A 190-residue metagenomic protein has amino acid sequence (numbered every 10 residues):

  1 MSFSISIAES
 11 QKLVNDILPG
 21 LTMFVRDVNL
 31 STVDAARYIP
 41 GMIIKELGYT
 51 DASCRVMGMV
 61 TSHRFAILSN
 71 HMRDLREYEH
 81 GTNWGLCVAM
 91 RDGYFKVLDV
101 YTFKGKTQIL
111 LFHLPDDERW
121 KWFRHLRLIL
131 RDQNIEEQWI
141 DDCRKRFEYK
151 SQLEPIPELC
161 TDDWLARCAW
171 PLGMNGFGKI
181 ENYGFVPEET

Functional and structural regions predicted by a protein language model:
M1-T190: Mono-ADP-ribosyltransferase
